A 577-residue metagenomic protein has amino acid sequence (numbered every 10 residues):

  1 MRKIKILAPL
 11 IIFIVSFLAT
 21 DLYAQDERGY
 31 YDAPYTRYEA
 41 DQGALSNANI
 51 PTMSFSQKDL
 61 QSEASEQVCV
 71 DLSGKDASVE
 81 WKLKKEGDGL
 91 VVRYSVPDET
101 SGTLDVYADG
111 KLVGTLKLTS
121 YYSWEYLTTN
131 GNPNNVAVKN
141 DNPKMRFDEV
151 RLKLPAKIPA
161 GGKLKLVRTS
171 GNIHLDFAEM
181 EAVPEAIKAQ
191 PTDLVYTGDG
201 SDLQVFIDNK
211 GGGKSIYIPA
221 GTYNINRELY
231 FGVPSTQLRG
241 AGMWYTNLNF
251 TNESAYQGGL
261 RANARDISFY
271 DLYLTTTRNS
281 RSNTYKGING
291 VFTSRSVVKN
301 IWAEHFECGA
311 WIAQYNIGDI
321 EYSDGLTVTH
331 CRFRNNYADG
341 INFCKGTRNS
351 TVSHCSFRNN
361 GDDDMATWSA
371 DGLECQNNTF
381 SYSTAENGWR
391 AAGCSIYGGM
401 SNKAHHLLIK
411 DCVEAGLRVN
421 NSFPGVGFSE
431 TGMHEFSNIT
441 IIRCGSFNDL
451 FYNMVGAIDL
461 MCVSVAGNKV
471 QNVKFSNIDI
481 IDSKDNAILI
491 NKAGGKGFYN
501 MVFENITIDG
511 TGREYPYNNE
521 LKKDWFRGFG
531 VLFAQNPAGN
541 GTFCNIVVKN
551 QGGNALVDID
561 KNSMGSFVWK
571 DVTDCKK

Functional and structural regions predicted by a protein language model:
M1-P9: Bacterial N-terminal signal peptides that target proteins for export
A8-F17: Bacterial N-terminal signal peptides
Q25-A189: Extracytoplasmic
D76, T169, Q190, S215-T222 (+3 more regions): Extracellular beta-strand-rich, repetitive "passenger/adhesive" scaffolds that bind or process carbohydrates
A186-P219, N224: Acidic Gly/Asp/Thr-rich repetitive segments characteristic of extracellular carbohydrate-active and adhesion proteins
Q204-G211, Y223-R239, N247-D271, T275-R295 (+5 more regions): Extracellular beta-strand-rich solenoid/capping regions of secreted or surface-exposed proteins that bind or remodel
I225-E228, N247-G258, T277-K286, E307-A313 (+10 more regions): Short glycine/acidic-rich loop motifs that flank beta-strands on beta-rich extracellular proteins
R239-W244, R265-T276, S294-E307, Y322-A338 (+9 more regions): Right-handed parallel beta-helix
